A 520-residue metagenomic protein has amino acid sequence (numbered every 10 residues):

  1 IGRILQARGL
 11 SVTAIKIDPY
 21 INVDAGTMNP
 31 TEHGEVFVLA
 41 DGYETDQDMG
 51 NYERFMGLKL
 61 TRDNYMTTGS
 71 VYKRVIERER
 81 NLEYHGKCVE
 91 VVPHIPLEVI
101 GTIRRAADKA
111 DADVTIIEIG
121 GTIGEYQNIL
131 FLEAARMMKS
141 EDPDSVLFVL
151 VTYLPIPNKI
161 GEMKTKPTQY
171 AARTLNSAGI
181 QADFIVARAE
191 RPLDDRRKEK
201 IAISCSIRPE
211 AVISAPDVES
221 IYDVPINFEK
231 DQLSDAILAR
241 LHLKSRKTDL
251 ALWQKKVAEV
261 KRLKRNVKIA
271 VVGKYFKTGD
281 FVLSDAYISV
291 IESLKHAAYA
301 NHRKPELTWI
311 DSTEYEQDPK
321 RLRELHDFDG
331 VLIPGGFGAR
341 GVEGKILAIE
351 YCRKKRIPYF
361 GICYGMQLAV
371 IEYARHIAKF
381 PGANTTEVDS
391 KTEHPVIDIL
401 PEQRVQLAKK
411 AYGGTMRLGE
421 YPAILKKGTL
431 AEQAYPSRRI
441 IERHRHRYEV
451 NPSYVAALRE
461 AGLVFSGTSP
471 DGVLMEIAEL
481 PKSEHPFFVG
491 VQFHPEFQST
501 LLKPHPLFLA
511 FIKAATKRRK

Functional and structural regions predicted by a protein language model:
I1-R303, T313-G330, G338, K345-Y351 (+2 more regions): Flexible phosphate-sensing "switch/lid" loops adjacent to ATP/NTP-binding sites across phosphate-transfer
R3, E324-P422, G428-L430, L501 (+1 more regions): Cysteine-nucleophile active-site neighborhood
T13-K16, I116, V149-L150, V186 (+10 more regions): Structured core elements
H85-P96, G335-V342, M416, E420-P422 (+2 more regions): Short acidic-aromatic active-site loops that bind/stabilize oxyanions
Q181, R208, R265, D327 (+5 more regions): A generic structural signal for well-ordered coil/turn residues at beta-strand boundaries that shape enzyme active-site
R246-D249, F360-G361, K379-E387, E432 (+3 more regions): Acidic/polar loop patches that form or flank catalytic/metal-binding clefts of enzymes that bind anionic ligands
E259-L263, R321-R323, V388, Y412-T415 (+2 more regions): Replace "in large, NTP-powered and nucleic-acid-processing enzymes" with "in large, NTP-powered factors and other
L418-P422, K426-K520: C-terminal and late-domain segments of enzyme folds
